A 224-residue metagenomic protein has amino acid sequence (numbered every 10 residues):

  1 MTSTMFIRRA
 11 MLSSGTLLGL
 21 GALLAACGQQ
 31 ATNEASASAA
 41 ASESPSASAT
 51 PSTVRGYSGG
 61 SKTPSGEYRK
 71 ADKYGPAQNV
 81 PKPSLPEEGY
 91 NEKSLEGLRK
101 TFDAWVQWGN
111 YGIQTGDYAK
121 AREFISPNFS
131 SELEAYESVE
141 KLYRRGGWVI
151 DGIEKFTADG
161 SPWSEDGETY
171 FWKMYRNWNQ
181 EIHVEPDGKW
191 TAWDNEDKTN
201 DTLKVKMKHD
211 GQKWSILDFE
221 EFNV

Functional and structural regions predicted by a protein language model:
T2, G19-G21, G28-G97: Juxtamembrane and targeting peptides
R8-L12: N-terminal export leaders
G28-S58, W163-V224: Exposed beta-sheet edge and beta->alpha loop/turn motif
D72-I150: Core segments of small alpha/beta cavity-forming domains
I125-N128, Y136, E154, R176-W178 (+1 more regions): A mature extracytoplasmic/lumenal domain signature
G147-I153, D197-N200: Short coil-to-beta-strand transition motifs
K155-E165: Short amphipathic beta-strand and strand-loop transition segments with alternating hydrophobic
